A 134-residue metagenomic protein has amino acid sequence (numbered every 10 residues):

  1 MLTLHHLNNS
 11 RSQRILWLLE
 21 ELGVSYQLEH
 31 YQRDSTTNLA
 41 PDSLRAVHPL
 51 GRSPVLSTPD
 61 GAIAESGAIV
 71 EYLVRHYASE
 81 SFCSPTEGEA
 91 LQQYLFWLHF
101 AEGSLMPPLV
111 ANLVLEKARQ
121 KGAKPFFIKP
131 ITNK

Functional and structural regions predicted by a protein language model:
M1-K129: GST-like domain detector, emphasizing the conserved glutathione-binding G-site in the N-terminal thioredoxin-like
